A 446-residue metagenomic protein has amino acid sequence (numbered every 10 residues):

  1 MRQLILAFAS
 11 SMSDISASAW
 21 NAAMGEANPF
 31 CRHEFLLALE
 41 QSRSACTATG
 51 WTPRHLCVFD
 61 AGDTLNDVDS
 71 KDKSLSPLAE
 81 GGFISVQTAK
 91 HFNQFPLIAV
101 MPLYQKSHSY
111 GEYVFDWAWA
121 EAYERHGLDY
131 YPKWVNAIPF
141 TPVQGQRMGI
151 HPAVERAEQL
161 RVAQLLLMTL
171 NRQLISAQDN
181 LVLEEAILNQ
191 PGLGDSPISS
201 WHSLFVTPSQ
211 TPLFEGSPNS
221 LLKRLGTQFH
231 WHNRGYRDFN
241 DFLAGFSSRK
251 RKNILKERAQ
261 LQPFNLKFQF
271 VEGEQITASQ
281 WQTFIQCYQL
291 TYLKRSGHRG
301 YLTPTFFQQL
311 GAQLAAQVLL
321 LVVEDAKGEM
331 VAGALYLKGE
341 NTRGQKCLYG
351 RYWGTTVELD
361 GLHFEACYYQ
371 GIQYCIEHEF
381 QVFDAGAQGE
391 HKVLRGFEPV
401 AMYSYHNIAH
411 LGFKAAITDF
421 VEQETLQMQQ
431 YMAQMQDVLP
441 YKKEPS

Functional and structural regions predicted by a protein language model:
M1-S446: N-acyltransferase acceptor-side catalytic subdomain
